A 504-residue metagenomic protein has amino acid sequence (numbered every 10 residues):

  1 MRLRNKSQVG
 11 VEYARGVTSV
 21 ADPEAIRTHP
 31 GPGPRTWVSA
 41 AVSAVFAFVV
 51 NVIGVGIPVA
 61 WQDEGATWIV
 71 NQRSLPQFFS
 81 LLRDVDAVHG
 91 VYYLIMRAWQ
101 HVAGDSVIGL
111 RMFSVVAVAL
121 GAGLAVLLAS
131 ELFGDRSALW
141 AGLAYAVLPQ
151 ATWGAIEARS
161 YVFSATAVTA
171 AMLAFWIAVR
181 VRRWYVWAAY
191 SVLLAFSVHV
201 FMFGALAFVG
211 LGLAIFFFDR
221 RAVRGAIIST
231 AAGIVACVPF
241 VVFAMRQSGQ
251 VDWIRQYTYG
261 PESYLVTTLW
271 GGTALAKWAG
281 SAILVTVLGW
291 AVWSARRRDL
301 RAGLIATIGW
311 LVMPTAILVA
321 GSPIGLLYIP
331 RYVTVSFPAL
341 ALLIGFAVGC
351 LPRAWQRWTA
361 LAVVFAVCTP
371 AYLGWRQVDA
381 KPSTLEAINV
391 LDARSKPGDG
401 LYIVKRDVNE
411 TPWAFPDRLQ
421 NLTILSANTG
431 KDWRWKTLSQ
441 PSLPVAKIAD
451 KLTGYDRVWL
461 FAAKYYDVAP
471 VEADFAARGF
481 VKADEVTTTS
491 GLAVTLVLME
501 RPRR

Functional and structural regions predicted by a protein language model:
M1-G33, R504: Short, intrinsically disordered terminal tails adjacent to the first/last structured region
S19-A21, P30-P32, T36-R503: Membrane-proximal helix-loop-helix interfaces that form the catalytic/acceptor-binding platform of multi-pass membrane
